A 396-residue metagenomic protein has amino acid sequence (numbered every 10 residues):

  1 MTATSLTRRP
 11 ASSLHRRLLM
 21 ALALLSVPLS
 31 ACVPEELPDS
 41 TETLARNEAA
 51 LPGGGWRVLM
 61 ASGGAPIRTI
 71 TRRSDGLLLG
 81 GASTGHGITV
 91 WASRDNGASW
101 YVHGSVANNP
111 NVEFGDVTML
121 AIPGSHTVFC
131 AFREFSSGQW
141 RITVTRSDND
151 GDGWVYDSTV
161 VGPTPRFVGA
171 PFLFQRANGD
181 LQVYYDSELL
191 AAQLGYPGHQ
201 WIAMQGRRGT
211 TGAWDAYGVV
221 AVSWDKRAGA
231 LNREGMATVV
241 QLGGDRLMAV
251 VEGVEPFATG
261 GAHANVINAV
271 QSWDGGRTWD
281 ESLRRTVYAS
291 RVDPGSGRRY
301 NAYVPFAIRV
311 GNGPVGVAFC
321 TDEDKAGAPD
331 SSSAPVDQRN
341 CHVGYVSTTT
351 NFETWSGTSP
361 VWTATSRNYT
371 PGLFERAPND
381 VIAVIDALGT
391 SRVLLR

Functional and structural regions predicted by a protein language model:
M1-L14: N-terminal secretory signal peptides that target proteins for export/translocation
S13-L25: Sec-dependent N-terminal signal peptides
P28-A31: C-terminal motif of bacterial Sec signal peptides marking the signal peptidase cleavage site
V33-E35: Bacterial signal peptide processing site
D39-G55: N-terminal low-complexity, Pro/Thr/Ser-rich intrinsically disordered segments that act as propeptides or flexible
L51-R396: Asp-box/BNR beta-propeller blade signature and adjacent active/binding-site loops in extracellular glycan-interacting
